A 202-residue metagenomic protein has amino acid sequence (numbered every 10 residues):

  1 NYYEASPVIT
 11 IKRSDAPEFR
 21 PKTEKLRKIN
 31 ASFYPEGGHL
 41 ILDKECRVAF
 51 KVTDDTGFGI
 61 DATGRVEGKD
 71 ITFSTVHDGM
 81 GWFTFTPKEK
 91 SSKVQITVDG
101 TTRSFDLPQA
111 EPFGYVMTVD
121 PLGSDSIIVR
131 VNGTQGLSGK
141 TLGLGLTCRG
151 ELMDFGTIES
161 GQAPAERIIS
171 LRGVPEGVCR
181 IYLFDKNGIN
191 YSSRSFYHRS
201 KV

Functional and structural regions predicted by a protein language model:
N1-V202: N-terminal, cleavable Sec-dependent signal peptides of secreted/periplasmic/extracellular proteins
